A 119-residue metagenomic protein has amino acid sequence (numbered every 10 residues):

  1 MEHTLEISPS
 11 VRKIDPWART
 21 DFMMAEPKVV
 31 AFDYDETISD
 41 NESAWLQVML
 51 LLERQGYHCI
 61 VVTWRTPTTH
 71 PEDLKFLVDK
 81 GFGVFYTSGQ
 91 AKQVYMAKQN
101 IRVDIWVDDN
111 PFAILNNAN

Functional and structural regions predicted by a protein language model:
M1-Q93: Alpha-helical substrate-recognition element adjacent to the catalytic core
M1-R12, I101-V103, I114-N119: A generic hydrophobic-segment detector
T66, F112-A113: Residue-level marker for beta-strand->alpha-helix junctions and adjacent short loops that shape enzyme
P71-L77, M96-Q99, A113-N119: Short loop/helix-cap segments at secondary-structure boundaries that form the rim of catalytic
V84-Y86, W106, N119: Conserved beta-strand scaffold positions in the cores of enzyme catalytic domains, especially in NTP/NDP-utilizing
K92-F112: Conserved Lys-Pro-Asp/Glu-containing loop-to-beta segment of HAD-superfamily phosphomonoesterases, centered on
